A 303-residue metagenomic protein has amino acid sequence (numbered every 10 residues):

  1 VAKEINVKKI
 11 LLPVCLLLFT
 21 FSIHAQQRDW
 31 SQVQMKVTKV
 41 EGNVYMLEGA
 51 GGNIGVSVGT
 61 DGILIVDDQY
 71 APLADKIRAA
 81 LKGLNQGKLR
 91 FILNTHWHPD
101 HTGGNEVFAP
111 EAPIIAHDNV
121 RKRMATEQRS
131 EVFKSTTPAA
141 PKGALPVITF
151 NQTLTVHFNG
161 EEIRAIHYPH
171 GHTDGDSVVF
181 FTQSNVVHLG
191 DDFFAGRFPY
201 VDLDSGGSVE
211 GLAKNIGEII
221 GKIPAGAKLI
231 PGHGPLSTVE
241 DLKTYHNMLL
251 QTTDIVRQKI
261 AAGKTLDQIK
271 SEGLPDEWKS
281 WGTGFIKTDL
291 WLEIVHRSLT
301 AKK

Functional and structural regions predicted by a protein language model:
A2-I10: Positively charged n-region of N-terminal signal peptides that target proteins for export
I10-F19: Sec-dependent N-terminal signal peptides
T20-Q26, G221-G226, L236-K303: Accessory terminal helices/loops
Q34, K39, V120-Y168, T173-D174 (+2 more regions): Metallo-beta-lactamase
K36-A80, S177-F181, V186-D191: Conserved beta-strand hairpin/beta-sheet module of binuclear metal-dependent hydrolase folds, prominently
V37, T60-L64, P72-I115: Active-site metal-binding motif and surrounding structural segment of the metallo-beta-lactamase
N43, S57, D67, L81 (+10 more regions): Divalent metal-coordination and catalytic microenvironments
G62-L64, Y70-P72, T155, E162 (+1 more regions): Metallo-beta-lactamase
